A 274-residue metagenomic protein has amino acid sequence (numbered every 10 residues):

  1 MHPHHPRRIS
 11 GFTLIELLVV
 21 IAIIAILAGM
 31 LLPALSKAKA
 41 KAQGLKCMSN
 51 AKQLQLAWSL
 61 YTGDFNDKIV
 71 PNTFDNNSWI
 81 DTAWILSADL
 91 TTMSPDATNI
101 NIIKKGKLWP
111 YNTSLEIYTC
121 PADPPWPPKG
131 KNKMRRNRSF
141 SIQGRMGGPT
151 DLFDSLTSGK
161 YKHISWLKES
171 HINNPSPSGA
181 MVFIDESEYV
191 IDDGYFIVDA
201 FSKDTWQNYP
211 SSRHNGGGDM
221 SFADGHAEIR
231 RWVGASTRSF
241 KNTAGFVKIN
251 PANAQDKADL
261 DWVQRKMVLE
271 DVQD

Functional and structural regions predicted by a protein language model:
M1-R7: N-terminal secretory signal peptides that target proteins for export/translocation
H4, I15-L18, Q273-D274: Enriched but not universal
R8-K39: N-terminal single-pass transmembrane signal-anchor helix
L31, A38, A42, W58 (+1 more regions): Conserved alpha-helical elements of the SDR catalytic core
K37-A51: Aliphatic-rich helix starts adjacent to a transmembrane/signal segment
C47-D274: Short, well-structured segments within or immediately adjacent to enzyme catalytic domains that line ligand-binding
